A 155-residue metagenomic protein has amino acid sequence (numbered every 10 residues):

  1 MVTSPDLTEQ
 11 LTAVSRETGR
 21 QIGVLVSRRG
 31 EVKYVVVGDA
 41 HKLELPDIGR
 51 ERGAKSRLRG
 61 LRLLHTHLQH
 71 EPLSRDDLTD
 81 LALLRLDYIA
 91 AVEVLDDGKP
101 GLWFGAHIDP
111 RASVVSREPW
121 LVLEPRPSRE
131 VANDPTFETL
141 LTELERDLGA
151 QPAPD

Functional and structural regions predicted by a protein language model:
V2-P5, K42-L43, P72: Conserved phosphate-coordination/catalytic loops
T3-A13: Short, basic/aromatic recognition patches
S15-G19: A short catalytic or substrate-binding loop motif that flags glycine-/basic-rich loops and adjacent residues that bind
Q21-R28, I89-E93: Short beta-strand scaffold segments in enzyme catalytic cores
R28, V37-G38, T66-H67: Acidic/polar N-terminal loop/beta-strand segments that form early-domain functional surfaces
E31-V32, P100: Short, solvent-exposed loop/turn motifs
K33-P46: Structured interaction and signal-relay segments at domain junctions
G49-D155: Active-site-proximal loop/helix of nucleotide/amide-processing enzymes and allied scaffolds
